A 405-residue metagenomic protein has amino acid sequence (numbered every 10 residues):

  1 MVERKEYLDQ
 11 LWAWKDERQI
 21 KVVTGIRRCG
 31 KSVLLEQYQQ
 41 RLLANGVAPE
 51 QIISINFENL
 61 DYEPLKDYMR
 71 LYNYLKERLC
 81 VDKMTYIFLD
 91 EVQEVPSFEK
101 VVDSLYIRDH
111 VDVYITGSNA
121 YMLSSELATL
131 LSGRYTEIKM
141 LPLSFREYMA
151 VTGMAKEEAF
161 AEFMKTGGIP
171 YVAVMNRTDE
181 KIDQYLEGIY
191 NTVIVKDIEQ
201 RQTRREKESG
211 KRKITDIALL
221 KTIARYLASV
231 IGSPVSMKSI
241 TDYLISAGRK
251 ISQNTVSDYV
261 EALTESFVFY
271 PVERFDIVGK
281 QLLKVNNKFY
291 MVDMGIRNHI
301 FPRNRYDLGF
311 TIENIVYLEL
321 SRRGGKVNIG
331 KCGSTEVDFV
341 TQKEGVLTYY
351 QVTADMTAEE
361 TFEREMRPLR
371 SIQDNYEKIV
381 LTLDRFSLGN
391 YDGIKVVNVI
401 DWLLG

Functional and structural regions predicted by a protein language model:
V2-D16: Pre-Walker A adenine-sensing motif
V23: Hydrophobic anchor at the beta1->P-loop junction of P-loop NTPases
K31: Conserved lysine of the Walker
L34: Hydrophobic positions on the alpha1 helix immediately C-terminal to the Walker A/P-loop
I53-K83: Short glycine-rich substrate-engagement loop in P-loop NTPases that contacts/grips substrate
S118-A120, S125-P234: Interdomain motor-coupling "hinge/lid" segment immediately C-terminal to the ATP-binding subdomain of NTP-driven enzymes
Y185-L347: Accessory nucleic acid-recognition modules appended to NTPase machines
R385-G405: Domain-level recognition of nuclease-like catalytic cores that cleave nucleotide substrates
